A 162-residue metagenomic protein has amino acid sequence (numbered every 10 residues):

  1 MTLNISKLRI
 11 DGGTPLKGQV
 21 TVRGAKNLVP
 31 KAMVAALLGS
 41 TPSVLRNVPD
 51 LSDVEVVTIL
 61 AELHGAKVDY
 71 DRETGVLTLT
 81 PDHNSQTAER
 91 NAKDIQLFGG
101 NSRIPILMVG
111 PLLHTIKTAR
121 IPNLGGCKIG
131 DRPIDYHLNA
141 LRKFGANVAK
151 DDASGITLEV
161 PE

Functional and structural regions predicted by a protein language model:
M1-E162: Structural preference for solvent-exposed beta-strand-turn elements and adjacent flexible terminal/loop segments within
